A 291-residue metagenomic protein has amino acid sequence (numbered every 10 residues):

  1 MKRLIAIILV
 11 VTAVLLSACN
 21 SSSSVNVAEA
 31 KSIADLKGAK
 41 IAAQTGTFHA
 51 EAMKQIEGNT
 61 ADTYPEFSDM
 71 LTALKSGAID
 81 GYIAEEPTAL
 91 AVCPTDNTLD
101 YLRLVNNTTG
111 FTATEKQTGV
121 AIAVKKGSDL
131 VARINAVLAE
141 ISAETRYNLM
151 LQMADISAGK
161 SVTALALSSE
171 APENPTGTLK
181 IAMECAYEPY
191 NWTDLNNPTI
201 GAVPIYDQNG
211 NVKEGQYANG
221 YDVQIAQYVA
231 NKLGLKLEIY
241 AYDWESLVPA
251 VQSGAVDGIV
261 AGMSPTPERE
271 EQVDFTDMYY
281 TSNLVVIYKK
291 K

Functional and structural regions predicted by a protein language model:
K2-V10: Sec-dependent signal peptide recognition, specifically the positively charged N-region followed immediately by
V14-A18: C-terminal motif of bacterial Sec signal peptides marking the signal peptidase cleavage site
N20, T45-T47, T112-S161, I225-K232 (+1 more regions): Extended ligand-binding regions for polar small-molecule ligands
S22-L36, P87-Q117, N231, K236-K291: Acidic, polar ligand-binding/catalytic clefts
V25-I33, M150-G177: Bacterial Sec-exported substrate-binding components of ABC uptake systems
K40-A43, Q55-I56, T60-F67, T72-S76 (+4 more regions): Extracytoplasmic small-molecule ligand-binding "clamshell" domains of the periplasmic binding protein/Venus flytrap
E51-I56, C93-T95: Short loop/helix-cap segments at secondary-structure boundaries that form the rim of catalytic
